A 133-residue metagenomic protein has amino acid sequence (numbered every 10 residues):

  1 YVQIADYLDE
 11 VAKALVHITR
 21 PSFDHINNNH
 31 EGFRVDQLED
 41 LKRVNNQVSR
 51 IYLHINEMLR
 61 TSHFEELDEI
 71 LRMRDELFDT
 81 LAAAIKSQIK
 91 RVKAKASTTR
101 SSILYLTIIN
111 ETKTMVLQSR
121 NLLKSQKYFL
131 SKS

Functional and structural regions predicted by a protein language model:
Y1-S133: Cytosolic, long alpha-helical scaffolding segments
